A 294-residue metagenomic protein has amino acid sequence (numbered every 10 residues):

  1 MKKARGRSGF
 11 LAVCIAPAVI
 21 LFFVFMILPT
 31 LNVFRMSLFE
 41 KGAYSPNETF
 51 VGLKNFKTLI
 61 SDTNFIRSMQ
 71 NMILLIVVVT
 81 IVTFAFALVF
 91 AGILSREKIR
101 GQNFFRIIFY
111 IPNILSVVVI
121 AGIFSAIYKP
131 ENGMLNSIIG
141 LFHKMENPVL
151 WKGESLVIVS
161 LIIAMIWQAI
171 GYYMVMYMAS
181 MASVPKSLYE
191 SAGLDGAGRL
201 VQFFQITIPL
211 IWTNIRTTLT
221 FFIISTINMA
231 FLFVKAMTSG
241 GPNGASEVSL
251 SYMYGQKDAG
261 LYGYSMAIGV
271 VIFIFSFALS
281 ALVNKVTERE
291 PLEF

Functional and structural regions predicted by a protein language model:
K2-F294: A structural signal for multi-pass alpha-helical bundles of membrane permease subunits that mediate small-molecule
